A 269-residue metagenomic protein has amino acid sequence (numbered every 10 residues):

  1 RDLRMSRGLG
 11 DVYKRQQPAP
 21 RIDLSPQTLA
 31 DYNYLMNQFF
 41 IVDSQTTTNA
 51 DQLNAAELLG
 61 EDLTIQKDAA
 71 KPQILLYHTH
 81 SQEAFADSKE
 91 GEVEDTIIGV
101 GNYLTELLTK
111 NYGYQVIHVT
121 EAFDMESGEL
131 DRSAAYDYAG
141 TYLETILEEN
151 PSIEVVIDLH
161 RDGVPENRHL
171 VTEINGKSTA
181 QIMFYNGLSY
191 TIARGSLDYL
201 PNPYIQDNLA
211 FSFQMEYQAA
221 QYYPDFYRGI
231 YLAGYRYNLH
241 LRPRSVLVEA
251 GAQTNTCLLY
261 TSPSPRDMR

Functional and structural regions predicted by a protein language model:
D2-Y13, Y260-R269: Single conserved hydrophobic/aromatic residue that forms the stacking wall/gate of nucleotide- or nucleobase-binding
R7-L75: Non-catalytic propeptide/linker segments at domain boundaries
S81-A84, A122-M125, R161-E166, L188-I192 (+2 more regions): Solvent-exposed loop/turn segments at secondary-structure junctions within structured extracellular/periplasmic domains
F85-D95, E126-A134, E144, L197-I205 (+2 more regions): Second-shell loop/turn segments in exported
K89-L104, L108-V171: Catalytic-core regions of hydrolytic enzymes
P165-P201: A short, glycine/acidic-enriched catalytic loop
P203-Y231: Active-site-adjacent substrate-binding region of metalloamidase/peptidase-like peptide-processing proteins
Y227-S262, R266: Active-site-adjacent mobile loop/cap segments within catalytic or ligand-binding domains
